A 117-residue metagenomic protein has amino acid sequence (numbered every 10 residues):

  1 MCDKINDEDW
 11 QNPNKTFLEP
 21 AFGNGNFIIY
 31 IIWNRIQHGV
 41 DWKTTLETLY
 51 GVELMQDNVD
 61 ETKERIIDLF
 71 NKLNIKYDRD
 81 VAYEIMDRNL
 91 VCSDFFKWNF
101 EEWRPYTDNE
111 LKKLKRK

Functional and structural regions predicted by a protein language model:
C2-K117: SAM-dependent methyltransferase catalytic region
